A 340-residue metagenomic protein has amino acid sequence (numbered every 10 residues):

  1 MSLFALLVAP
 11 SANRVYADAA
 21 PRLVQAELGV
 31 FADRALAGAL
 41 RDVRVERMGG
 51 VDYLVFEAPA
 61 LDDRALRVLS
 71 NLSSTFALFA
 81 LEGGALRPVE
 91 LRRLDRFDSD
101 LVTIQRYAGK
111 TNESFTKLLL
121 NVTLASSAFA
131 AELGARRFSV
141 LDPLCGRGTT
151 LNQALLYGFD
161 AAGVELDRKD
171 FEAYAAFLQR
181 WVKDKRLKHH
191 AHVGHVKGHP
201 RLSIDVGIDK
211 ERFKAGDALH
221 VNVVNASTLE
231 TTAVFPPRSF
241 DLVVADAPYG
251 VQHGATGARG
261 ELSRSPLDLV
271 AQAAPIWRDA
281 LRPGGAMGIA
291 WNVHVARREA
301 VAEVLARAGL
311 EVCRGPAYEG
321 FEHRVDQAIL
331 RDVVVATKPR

Functional and structural regions predicted by a protein language model:
M1-E27, R64, L72, L81-L141 (+1 more regions): Class I S-adenosyl-L-methionine-dependent methyltransferase catalytic core
R22-P88: N-terminal accessory interaction module
